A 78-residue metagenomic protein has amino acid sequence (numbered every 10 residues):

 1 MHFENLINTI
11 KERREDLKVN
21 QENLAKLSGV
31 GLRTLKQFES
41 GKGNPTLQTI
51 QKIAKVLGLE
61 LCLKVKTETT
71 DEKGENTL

Functional and structural regions predicted by a protein language model:
M1-N5, K73-G74: A detector for short, charged/polar N-terminal pre-domain segments
N8-N23: Short basic helix-loop element that most often maps to the first helix and adjoining turn of HTH DNA-binding modules
I10, L24-A25, L35-F38: Conserved hydrophobic/aromatic packing and binding residues within compact polymer-binding modules
E15, K26, K55: Alpha-helical residues within the helix-turn-helix
G29-G43: Recognition helix of helix-turn-helix/homeodomain-like DNA-binding domains that insert into the DNA major groove
Q48-C62: DNA major-groove recognition helix of helix-turn-helix/homeodomain DNA-binding modules
C62-L78: Short, charged recognition helix plus adjacent turn of helix-turn-helix-like nucleic-acid-binding domains
